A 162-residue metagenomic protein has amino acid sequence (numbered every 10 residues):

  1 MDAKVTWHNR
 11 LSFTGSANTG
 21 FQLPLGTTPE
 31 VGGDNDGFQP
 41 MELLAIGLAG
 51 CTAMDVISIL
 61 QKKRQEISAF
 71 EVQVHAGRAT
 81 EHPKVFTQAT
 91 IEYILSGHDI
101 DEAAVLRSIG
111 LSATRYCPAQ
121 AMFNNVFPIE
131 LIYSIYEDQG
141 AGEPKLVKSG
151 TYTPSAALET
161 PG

Functional and structural regions predicted by a protein language model:
M1-I46, I57-G162: Extended beta-strand/beta-hairpin segments
